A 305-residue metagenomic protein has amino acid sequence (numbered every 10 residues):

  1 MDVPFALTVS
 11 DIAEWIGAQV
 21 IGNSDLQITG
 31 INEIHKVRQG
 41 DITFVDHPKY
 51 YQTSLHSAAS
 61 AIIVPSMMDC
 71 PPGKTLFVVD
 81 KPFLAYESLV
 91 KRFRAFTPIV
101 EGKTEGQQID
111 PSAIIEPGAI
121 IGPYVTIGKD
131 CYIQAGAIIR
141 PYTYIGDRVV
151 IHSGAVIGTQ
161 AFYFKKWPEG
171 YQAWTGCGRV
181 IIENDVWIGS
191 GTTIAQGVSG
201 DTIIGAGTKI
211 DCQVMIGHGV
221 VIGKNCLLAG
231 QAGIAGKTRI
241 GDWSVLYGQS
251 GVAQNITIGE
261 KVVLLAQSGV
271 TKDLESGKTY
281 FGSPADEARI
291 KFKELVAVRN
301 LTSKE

Functional and structural regions predicted by a protein language model:
M1-G106, P111-S112, R148, G154-A155 (+4 more regions): Terminal amphipathic alpha-helical/low-complexity segments used for targeting or macromolecular assembly
F44, G102-E287: Structural signal for interior beta-strand "rungs" in well-ordered beta-sheet cores of soluble enzyme domains
